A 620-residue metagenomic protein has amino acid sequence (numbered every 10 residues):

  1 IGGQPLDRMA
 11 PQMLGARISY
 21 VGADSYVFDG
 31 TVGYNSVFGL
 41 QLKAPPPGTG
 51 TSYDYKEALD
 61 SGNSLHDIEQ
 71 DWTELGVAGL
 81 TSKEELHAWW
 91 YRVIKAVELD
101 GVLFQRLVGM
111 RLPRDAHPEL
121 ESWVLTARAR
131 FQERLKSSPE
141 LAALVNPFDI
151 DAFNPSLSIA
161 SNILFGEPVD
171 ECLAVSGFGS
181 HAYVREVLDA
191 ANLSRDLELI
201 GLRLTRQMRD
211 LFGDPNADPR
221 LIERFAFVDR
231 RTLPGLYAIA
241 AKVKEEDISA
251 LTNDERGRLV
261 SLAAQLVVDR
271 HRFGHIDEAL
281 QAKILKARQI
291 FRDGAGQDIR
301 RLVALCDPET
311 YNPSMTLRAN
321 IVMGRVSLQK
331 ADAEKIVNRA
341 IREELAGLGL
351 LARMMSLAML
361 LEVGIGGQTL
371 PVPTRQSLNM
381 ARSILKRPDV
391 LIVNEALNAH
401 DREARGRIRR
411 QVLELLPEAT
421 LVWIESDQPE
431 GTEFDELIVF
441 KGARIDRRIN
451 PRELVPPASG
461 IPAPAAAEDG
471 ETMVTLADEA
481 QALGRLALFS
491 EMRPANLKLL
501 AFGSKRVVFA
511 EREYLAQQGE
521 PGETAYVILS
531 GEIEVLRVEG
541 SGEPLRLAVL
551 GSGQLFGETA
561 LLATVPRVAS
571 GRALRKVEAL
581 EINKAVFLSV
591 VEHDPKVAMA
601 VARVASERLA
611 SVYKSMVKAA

Functional and structural regions predicted by a protein language model:
I1-G2, L6-D7, F28, L40 (+5 more regions): ABC-fold ATPase nucleotide-binding domain signature/coupling loops
K43, F440-A477: Conserved beta-strand-loop-alpha-helix hinge in the C-terminal portion of ABC ATPase nucleotide-binding domains
I159, L317, G366, I392-A404 (+1 more regions): Walker B catalytic motif
I384-K386: Hydrophobic/aromatic position at a conserved helix-loop-beta junction within ABC-family ATPase nucleotide-binding
R410-E433: Conserved catalytic loops of ABC-family nucleotide-binding domains
D469-T472, D478-A480, R567-V568, A585-A620: A small-molecule sensor/coupling module
A480-L545, S552-F556: Regulatory nucleotide-sensing modules
R546-A602: Cyclic-nucleotide recognition modules
